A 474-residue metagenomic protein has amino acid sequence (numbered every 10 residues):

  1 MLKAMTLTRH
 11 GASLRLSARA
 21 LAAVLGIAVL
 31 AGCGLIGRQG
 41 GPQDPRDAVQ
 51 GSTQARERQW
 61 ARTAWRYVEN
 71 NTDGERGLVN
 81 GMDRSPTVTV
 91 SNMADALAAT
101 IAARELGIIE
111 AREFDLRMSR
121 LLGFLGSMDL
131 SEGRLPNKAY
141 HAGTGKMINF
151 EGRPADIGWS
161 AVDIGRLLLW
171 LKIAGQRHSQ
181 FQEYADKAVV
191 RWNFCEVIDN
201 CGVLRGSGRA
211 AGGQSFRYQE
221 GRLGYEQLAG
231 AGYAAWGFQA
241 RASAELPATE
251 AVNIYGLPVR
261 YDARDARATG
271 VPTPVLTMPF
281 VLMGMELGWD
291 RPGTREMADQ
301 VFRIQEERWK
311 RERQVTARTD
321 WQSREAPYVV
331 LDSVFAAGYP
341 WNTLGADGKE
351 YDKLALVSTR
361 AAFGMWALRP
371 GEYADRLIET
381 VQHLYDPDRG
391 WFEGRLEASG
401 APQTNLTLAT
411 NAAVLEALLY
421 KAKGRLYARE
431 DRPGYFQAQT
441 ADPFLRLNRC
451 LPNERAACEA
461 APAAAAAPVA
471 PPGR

Functional and structural regions predicted by a protein language model:
M1: C-terminal, flexible cofactor-proximal segment of oxidoreductases
A4-A22: Bacterial N-terminal signal peptides that target proteins for export
A20-G32: Bacterial N-terminal signal peptides
G34-R474: Ser/Thr/Asn(+Pro)-rich, low-complexity disordered segments
